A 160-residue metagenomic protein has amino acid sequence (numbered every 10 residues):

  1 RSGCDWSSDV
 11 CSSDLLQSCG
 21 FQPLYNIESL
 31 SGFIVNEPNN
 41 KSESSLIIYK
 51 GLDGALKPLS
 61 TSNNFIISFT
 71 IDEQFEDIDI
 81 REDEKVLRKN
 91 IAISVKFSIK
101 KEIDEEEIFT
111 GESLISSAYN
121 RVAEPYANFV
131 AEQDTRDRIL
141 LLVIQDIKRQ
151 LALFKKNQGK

Functional and structural regions predicted by a protein language model:
R1-C11: Single conserved hydrophobic/aromatic residue that forms the stacking wall/gate of nucleotide- or nucleobase-binding
D9, G32, N64-I66: A residue-level signal for beta-strand positions that form part of recognition/binding surfaces within mature
L15-S18: C-terminal motif of bacterial Sec signal peptides marking the signal peptidase cleavage site
G20-Y25: N-terminal membrane-targeting segments
E28-K50: Post-signal peptide N-terminal segment of mature Sec-exported envelope proteins
D53-A55, L59, N63-E112, S116-D134 (+2 more regions): Surface-exposed short loop/turn segments
R136-K160: C-terminal or internal capping secondary-structure element at the end of a domain, subdomain, or sheet
